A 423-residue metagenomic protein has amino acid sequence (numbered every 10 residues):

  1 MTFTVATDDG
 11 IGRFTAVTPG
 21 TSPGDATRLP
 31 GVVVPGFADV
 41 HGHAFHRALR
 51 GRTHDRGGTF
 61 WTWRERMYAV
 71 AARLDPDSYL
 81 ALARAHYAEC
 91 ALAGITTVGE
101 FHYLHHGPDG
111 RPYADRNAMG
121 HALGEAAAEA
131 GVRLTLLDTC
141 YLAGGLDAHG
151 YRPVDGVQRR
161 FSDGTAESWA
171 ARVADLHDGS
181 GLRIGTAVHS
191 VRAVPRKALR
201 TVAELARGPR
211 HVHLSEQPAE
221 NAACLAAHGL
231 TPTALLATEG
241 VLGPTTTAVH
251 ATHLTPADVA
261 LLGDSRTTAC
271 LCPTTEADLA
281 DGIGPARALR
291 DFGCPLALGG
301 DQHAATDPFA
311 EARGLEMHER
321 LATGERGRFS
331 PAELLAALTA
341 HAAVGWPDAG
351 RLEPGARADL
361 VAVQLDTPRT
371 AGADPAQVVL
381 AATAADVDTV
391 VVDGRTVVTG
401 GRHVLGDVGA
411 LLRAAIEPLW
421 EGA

Functional and structural regions predicted by a protein language model:
M1-I11, T15-A16, G20, L335-A423: Active-site microenvironment of metallo-dependent hydrolases
T21-V34: Active-site metal-binding motif and surrounding structural segment of the metallo-beta-lactamase
P35-R47, P209-E216: Histidine-centered catalytic micro-motifs
A48-A81, G107-D115, A143-A166, P218-T245 (+2 more regions): Active-site gating loops and adjacent loop-to-helix segments of metal-dependent hydrolytic enzymes
G51-R133, A166-G179, R413-E421: Alpha-helical scaffold segments that flank or form the walls of functional sites
R111-V249: Metal-coordinating catalytic core of metallo-dependent amide/deamination hydrolases
E204-P209, V241-P244, L261-C270, D291-L296 (+1 more regions): Glycine-enriched alpha-helix->loop->beta-strand junction motifs that scaffold or abut catalytic
T238-V241, T245, R287-T367, A381-T383: His/Asp/Glu-enriched, well-ordered alpha-helical/loop segment that forms or immediately abuts the divalent-metal
